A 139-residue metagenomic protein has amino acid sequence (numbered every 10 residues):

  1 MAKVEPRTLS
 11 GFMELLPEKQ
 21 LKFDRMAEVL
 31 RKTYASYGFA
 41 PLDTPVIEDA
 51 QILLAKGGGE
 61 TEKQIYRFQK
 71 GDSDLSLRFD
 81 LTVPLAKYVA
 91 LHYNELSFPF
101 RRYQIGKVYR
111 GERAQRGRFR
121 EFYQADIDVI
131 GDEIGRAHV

Functional and structural regions predicted by a protein language model:
M1-H138: TRNA-recognition modules of translation machinery and tRNA-sensing kinases, especially anticodon-binding
